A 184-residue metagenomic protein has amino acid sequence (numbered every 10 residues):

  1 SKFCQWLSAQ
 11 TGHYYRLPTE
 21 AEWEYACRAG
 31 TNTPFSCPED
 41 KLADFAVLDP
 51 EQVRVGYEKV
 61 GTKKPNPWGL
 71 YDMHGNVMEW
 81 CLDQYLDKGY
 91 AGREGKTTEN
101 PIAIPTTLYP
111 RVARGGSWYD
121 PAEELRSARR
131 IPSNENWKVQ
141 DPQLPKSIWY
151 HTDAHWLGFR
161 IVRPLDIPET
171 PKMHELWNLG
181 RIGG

Functional and structural regions predicted by a protein language model:
S1-T31, P50-Y71: Short aromatic-cysteine micro-motif
T31-N32, Q52, G56, H74-G184: Surface-exposed recognition segments
E39-A43: Short, surface-exposed glycine/acidic/tryptophan-bearing loops
D44, P67, G158: Conserved beta-strand and immediately adjacent loop positions that scaffold enzyme active sites
